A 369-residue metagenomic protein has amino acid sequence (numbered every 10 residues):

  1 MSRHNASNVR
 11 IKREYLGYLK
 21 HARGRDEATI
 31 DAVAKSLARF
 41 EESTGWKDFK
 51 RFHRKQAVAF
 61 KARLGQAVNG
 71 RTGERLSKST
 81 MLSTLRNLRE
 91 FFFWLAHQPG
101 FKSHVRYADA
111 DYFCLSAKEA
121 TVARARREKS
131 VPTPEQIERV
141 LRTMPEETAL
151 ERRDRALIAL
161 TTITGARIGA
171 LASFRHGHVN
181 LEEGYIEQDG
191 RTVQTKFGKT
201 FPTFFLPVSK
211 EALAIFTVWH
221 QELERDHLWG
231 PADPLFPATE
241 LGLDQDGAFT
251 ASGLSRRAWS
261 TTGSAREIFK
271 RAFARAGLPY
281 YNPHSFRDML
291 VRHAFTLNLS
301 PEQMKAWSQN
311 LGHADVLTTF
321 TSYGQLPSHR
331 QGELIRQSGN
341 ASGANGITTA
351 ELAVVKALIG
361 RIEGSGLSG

Functional and structural regions predicted by a protein language model:
M1-R3, R330, R336-G369: C-terminal secondary-structure termini that scaffold catalytic or DNA-interacting sites
R13-A28, A34-R126, E146-E147, E224: N-terminal core-binding DNA-recognition domain of tyrosine recombinases/integrases
Q98-K102, T161-I186: Short, charged phosphate-coordinating catalytic segments
E135-I168: Basic, Lys/Arg- and aromatic-enriched nucleic-acid-binding interface segment
S173-I215, Q221-D233, E240: Conserved tyrosine-mediated DNA breakage-rejoining catalytic core shared by Y-recombinases
S209-P279: Active-site/catalytic core of tyrosine-dependent DNA strand-transfer enzymes
L254-Q309, H313-V316, Q325: Short, basic (Lys/Arg/His-rich) helix/loop patches that form interaction surfaces in the mid-to-C-terminal regions
L311-Q337, A341-G343: Catalytic-site neighborhood detector that most strongly recognizes the C-terminal catalytic loop/helix of tyrosine
